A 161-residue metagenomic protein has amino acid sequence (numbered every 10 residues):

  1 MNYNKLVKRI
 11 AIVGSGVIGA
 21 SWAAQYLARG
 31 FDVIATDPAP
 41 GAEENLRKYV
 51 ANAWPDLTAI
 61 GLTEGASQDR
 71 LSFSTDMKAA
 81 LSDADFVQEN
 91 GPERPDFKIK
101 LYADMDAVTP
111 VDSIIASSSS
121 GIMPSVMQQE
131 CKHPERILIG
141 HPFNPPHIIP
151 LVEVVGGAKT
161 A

Functional and structural regions predicted by a protein language model:
M1-A53: NAD(P)+-binding Rossmann beta1-loop-alpha1 motif at the extreme N-terminus of oxidoreductases
A24-L27, D106, Q128: A structural alpha-helix within SAM-dependent methyltransferase catalytic domains
R29, Y49-I60, V108, G157-A158: Change "in soluble alpha/beta enzymes" to "in soluble alpha/beta proteins
P38-N45, D56-I114, I122: Rossmann-like NAD(P)-binding element
S117-A161: Rossmann-fold dinucleotide-binding core
